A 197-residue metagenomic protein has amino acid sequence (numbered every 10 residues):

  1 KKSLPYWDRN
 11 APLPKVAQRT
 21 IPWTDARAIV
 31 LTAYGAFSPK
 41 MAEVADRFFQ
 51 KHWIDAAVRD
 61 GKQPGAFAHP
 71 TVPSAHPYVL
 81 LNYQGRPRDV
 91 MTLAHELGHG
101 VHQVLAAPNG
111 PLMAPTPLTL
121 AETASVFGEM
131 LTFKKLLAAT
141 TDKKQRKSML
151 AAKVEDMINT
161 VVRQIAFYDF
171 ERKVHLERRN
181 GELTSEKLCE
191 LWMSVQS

Functional and structural regions predicted by a protein language model:
K1-S197: Cation-handling catalytic/transport regions enriched in His/Asp/Glu
